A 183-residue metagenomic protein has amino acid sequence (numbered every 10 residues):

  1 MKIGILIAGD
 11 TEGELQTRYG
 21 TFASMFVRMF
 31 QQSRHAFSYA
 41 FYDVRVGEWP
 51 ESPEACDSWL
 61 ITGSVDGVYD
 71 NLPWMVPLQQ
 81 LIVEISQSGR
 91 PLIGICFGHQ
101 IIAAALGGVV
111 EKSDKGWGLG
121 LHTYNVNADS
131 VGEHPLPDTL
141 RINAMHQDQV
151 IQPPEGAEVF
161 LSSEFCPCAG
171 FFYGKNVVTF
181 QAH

Functional and structural regions predicted by a protein language model:
M1-S88: N-terminal beta1-alpha1 cap of cysteine-dependent amidohydrolase-like domains
G4-L6, A40-Y42, L60, I93 (+3 more regions): Hydrophobic/aromatic beta-strand patches that form the interior of the parallel beta-sheet core in alpha/beta enzyme
T11, G47, G67, Q100 (+3 more regions): Surface-exposed, flexible loop/turn segments at secondary-structure boundaries
Q16, E51-S52, A105, P153-E155: Short, well-ordered secondary-structure micro-motifs
D43, G98, D148: Catalytic metal-binding/acid-base residues of hydrolase active sites
T62-S130: Cysteine-nucleophile active-site neighborhood
L106-A182: Pocket-forming structural segment of enzyme catalytic cores
